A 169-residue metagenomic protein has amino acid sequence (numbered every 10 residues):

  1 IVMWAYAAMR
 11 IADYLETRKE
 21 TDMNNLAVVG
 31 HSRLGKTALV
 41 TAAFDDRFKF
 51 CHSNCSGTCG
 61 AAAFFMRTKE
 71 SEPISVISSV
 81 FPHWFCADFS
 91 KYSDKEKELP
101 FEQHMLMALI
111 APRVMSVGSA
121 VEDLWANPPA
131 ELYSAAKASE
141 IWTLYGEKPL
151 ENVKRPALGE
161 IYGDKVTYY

Functional and structural regions predicted by a protein language model:
I1-S32, R47-F48: Gly/Ser-rich "nucleophile elbow"/oxyanion-hole loop immediately N-terminal to the catalytic nucleophile in hydrolases
V28-A42: Glycine-rich nucleophile elbow surrounding the catalytic serine of serine-hydrolase chemistry
V29, N54-C55, G118: Alpha/beta-hydrolase-fold catalytic nucleophile elbow
A43-R47, A111-P112: Alpha-helix C-terminal capping segments
S53-L106, N127-N152: Mobile cap/lid helix-loop segments that gate and shape the active-site cleft of serine hydrolases
L109-M115, I161-V166: Short, proline-enriched alpha-helix->beta-strand connector loops that line the catalytic pocket of alpha/beta-hydrolase
A111-P128: Conserved strand-to-loop "acid loop" that flanks and positions the catalytic carboxylate
A120, Y168-Y169: Short glycine-rich catalytic loops that host catalytic nucleophiles or stabilize transition states across multiple
